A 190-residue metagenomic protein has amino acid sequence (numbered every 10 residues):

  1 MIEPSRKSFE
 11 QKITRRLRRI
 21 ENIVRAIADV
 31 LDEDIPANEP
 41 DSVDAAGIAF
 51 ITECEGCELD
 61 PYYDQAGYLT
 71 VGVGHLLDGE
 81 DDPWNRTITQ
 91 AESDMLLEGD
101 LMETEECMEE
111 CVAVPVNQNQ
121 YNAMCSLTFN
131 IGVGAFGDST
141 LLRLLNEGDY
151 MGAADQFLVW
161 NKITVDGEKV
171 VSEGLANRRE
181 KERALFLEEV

Functional and structural regions predicted by a protein language model:
I2-A66, H75-L77, D82, I88-E106 (+2 more regions): Long, amphipathic alpha-helical surface segments
I51, Q120-T128, Q156-L158: Short alpha-helical scaffolding segments that buttress acidic/His motifs in well-ordered protein cores
A66-Y68, Y121: Extracytoplasmic
E110-A113, N117-Y121: Short, structured surface segments that line ligand/substrate-binding pockets
